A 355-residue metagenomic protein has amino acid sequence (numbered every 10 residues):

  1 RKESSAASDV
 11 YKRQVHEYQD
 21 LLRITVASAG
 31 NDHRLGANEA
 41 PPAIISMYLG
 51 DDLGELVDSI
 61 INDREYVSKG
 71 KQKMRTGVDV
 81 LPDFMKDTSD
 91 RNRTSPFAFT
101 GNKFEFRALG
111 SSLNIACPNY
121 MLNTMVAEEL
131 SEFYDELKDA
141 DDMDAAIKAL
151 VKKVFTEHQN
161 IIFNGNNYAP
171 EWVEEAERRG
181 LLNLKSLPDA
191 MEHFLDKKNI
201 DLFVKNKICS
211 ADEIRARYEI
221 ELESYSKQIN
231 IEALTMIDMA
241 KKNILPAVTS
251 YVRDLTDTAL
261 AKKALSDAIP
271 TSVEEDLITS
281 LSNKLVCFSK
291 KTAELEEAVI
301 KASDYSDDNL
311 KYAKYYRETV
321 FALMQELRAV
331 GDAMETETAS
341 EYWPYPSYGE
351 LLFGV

Functional and structural regions predicted by a protein language model:
K2-Y11: Single conserved hydrophobic/aromatic residue that forms the stacking wall/gate of nucleotide- or nucleobase-binding
V10, D142-A145, A149: Active-site loops and adjacent core secondary-structure elements that bind or stabilize anionic groups
K12-K69: Polar, glycine-rich mid-to-C-terminal structural blocks that act as macromolecule-binding/assembly scaffolds
I24-A27, N38, G77, F84 (+2 more regions): Generic beta-strand/beta-sheet core signal
N31-D52, S89-D90, P118-Y120, I147-G165 (+2 more regions): Short glycine/threonine-rich loop-to-helix capping motif typified by GTGT followed within a few residues by an Asp-Pro
V78-A98: Conserved alpha/beta core surface patches that mediate binding of polyanionic ligands
T100-K103, R107-L109, N114-D144: An acidic, glycine-/histidine-flanked metal-binding catalytic module
E157-V355: C-terminal amphipathic alpha-helical interaction region
